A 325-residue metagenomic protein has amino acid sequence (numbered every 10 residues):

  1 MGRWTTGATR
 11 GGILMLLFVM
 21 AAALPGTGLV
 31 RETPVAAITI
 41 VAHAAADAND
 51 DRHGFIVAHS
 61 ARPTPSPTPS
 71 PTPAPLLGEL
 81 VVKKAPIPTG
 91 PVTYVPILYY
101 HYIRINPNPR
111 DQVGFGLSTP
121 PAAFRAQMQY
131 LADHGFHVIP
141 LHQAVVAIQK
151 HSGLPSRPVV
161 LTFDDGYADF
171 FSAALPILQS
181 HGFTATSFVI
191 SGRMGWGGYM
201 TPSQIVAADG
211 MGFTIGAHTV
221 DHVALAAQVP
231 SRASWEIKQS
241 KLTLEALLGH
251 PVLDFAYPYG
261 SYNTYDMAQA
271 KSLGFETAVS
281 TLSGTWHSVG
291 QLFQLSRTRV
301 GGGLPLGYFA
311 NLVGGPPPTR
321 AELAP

Functional and structural regions predicted by a protein language model:
M1-V35: Sec-dependent N-terminal signal peptides
A23-H59: Signal peptide processing junction and immediate N-terminal pro/mature segment of secreted/exported proteins
A44-T162, A168-F170, V206, G210 (+1 more regions): C-terminal active-site subregion of NodB/CE4 polysaccharide deacetylases
A122, T186-G192, P325: N-terminal pro-sequences and low-complexity stem/linker regions of secreted or lumenal proteins
F171-A173, F183-S191, G198: Cell-envelope/glycan interface and biosynthesis
L175-F183, M200-A217, K271-S272, G290: Acidic (Asp/Glu)-rich catalytic clusters
F188, H218, A278-S280: Short beta-strand and adjacent tight-turn residues that come in two discontinuous sequence segments and form the edges
S191-G195, P258-S261: Short histidine/acidic/glycine/proline-rich micro-motifs that form metal- and phosphate-coordinating active-site loops
